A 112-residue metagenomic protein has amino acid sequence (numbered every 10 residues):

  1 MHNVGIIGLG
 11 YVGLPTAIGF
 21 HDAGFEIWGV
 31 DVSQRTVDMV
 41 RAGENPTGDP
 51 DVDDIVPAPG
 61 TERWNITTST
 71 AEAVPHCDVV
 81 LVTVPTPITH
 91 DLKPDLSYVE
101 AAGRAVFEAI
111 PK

Functional and structural regions predicted by a protein language model:
M1-K112: Structural/interface elements that position substrates and couple domains in central-metabolism enzymes
